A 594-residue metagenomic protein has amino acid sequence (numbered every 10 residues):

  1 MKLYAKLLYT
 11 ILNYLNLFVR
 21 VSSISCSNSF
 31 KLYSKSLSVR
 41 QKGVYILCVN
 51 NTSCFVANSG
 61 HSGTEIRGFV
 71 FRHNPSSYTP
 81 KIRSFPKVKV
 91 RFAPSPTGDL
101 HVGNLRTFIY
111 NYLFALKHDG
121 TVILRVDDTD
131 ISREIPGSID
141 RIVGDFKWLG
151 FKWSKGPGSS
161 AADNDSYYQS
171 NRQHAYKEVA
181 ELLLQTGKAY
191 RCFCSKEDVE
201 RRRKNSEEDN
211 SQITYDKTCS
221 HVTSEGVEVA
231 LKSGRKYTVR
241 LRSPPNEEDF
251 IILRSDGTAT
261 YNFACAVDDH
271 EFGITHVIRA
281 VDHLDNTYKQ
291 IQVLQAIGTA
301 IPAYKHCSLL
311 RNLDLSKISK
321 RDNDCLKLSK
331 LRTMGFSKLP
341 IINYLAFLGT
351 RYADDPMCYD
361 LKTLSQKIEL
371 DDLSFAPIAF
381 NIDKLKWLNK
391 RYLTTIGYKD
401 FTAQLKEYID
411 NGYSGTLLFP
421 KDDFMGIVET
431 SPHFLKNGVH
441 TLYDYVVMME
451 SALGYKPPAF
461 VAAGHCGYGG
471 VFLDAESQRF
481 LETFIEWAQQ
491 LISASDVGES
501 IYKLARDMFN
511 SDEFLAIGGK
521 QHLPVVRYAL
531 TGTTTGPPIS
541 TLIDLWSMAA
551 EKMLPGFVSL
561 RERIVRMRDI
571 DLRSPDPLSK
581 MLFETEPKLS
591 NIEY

Functional and structural regions predicted by a protein language model:
M1-V39, C48, C54: N-terminal chloroplast transit peptides
I24, Y33, L37, V44-P86: N-terminal mitochondrial targeting presequences
G63-E208, D285-T299, P340: N-terminal Rossmann-like or analogous alpha/beta NTP/dinucleotide-binding catalytic cores that position adenine
P86-R91, K362-E369, G412, P457-A459 (+2 more regions): Short amphipathic alpha-helical segments and their helix-coil junctions
V90-P96, I123-D128, F272-V277, L326 (+2 more regions): Glycine- and acidic
I131, D285, I297-C466, T531-E593: Catalytic adenosine-cofactor/nucleotide-binding cores of aminoacyl-tRNA synthetases and other
A189-H306, R311-S319, K327, Y352 (+3 more regions): Active-site cores that bind ATP or allylic diphosphates and position pyrophosphate for catalysis
C466-G536: C-terminal accessory/binding modules appended to enzymatic or scaffolding proteins
